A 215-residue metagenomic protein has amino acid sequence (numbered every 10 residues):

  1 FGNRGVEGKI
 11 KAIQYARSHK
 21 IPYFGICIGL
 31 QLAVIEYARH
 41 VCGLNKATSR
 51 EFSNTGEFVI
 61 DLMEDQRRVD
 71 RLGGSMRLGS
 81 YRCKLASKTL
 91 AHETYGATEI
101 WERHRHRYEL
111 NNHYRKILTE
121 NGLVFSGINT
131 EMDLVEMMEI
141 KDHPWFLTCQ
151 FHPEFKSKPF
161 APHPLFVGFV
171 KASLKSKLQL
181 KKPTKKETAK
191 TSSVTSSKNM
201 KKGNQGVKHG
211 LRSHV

Functional and structural regions predicted by a protein language model:
F1-G2, G29: Catalytic metal-binding/acid-base residues of hydrolase active sites
G2-I21, H40-V215: Amide-donor transfer/coupling interface in amidating biosynthetic enzymes
R17-A33: Repeat-solenoid scaffold signature
Y37: Conserved phosphate-handling catalytic cores of large alpha/beta enzymes
